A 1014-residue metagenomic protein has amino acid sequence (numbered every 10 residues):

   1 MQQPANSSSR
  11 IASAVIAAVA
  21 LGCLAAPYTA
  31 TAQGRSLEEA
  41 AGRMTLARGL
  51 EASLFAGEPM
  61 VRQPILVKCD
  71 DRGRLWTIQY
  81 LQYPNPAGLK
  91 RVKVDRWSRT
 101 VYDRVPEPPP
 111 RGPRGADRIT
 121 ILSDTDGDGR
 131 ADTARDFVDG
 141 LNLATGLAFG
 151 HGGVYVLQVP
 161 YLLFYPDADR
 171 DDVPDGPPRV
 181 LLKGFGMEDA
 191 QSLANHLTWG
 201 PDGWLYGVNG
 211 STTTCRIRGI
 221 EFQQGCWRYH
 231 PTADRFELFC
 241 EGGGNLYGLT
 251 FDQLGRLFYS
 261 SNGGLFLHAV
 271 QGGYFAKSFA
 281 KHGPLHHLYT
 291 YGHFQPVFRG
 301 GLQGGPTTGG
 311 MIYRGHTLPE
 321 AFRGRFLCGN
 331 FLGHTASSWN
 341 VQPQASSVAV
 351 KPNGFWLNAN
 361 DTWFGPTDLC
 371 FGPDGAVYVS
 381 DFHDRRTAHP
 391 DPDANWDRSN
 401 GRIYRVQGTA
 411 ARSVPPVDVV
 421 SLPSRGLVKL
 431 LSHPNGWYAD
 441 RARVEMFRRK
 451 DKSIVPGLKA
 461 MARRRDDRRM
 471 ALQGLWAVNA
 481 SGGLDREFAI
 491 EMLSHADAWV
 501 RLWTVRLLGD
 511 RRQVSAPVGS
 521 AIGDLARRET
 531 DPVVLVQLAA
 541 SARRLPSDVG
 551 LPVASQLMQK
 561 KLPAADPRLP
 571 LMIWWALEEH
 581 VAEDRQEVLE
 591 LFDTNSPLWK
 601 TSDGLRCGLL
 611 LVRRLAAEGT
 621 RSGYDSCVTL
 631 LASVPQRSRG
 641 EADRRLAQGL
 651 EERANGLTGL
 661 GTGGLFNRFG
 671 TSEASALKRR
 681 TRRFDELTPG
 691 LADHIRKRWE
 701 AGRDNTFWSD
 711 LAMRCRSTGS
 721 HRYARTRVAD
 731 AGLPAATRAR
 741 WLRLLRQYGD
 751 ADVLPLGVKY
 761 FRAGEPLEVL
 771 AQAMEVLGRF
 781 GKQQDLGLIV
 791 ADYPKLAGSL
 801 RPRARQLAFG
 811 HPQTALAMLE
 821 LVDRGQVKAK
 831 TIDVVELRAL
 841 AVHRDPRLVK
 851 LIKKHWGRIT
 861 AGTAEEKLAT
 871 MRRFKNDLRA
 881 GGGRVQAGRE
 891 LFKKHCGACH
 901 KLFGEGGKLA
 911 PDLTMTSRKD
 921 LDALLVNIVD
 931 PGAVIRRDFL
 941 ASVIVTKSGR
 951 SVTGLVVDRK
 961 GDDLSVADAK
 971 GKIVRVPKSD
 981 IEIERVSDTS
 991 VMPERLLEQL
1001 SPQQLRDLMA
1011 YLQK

Functional and structural regions predicted by a protein language model:
M1-S9: N-terminal secretory signal peptides that target proteins for export/translocation
A14-P27: Bacterial N-terminal signal peptides
Q33-V428, G436, R443, F447-E587 (+3 more regions): Beta-propeller blade termini and top-face loops
F55, G152-V154, P160, R449 (+10 more regions): C-terminal capping alpha-helices of c-type cytochrome domains
D71, Q79, R884, F892-A898 (+2 more regions): Short pre-active-site segment immediately N-terminal to redox-active cysteine/selenocysteine motifs in thiol-based
L369, S380, I403-V406, G888-F903 (+2 more regions): The canonical Cys-X-X-Cys-His
S380, D393-G401, V406-L891, T916 (+2 more regions): Long, ordered, helix-rich scaffold segments
E890-D912, V934-R937, S948-V952, D958-S965 (+3 more regions): Periplasmic/extracellular electron-transfer cofactor-ligation site, primarily the c-type cytochrome heme-c attachment
